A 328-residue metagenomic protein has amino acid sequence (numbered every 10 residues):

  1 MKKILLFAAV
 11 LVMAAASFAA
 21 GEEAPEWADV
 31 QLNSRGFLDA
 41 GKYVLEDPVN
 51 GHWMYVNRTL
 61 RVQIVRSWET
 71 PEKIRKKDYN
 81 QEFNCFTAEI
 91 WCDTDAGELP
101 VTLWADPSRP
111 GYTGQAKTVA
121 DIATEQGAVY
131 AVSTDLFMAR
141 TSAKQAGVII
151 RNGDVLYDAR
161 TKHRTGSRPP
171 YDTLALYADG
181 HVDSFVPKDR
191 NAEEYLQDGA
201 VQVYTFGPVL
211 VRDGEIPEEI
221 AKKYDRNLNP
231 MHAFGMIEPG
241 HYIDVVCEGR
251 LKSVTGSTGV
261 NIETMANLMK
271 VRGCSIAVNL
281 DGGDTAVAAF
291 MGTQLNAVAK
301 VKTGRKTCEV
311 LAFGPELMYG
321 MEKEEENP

Functional and structural regions predicted by a protein language model:
I4-M13: Sec-dependent N-terminal signal peptides
M13-A19: C-terminal segment of classical bacterial N-terminal signal peptides
A20-S167, T173: Zymogen propeptides
P48, S133-Y224: Active-site-adjacent helix-turn-beta-strand microarchitecture at beta-sheet edges that either contains or buttresses
E82-T87, P170-Y171, L228-A233, C308: Short glycine-rich loop/turn motifs
W104-G111, K188-E194, V246-K252: Short, solvent-exposed aromatic-acidic interface loops
G111-T113, E193-G199, S253-I262: A short, polar/proline- and glycine-enriched secondary-structure boundary/capping micro-motif
S142-T165, E219-E238, Y242-I276, L280 (+1 more regions): Conserved, well-ordered active-site substructure
